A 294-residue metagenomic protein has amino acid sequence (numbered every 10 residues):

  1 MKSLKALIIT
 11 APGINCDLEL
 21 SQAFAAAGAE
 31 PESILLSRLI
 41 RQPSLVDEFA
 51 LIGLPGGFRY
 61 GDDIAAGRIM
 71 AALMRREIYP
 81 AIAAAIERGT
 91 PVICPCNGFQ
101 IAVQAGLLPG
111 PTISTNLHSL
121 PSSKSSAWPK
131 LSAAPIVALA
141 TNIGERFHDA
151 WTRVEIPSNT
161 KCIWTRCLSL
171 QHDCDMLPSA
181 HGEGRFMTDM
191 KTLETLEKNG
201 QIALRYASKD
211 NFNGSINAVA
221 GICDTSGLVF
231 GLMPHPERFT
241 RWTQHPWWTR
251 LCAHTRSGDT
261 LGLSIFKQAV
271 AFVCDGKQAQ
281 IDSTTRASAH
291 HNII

Functional and structural regions predicted by a protein language model:
M1-P109, L120-L131, I143-H148, I216 (+1 more regions): N-terminal beta1-alpha1 cap of cysteine-dependent amidohydrolase-like domains
L4, H172-C174, D224-V229: Beta-strand-turn-beta hairpins that frame and shape the catalytic cleft of phosphate-ester-processing enzymes
P31-S33, V92, L177, I202-A203 (+1 more regions): Conserved beta-strand scaffold positions in the cores of enzyme catalytic domains, especially in NTP/NDP-utilizing
R88-G89, K198-N199, T225: Structured helix-beta-strand junction loops
L107-A218: Pocket-forming structural segment of enzyme catalytic cores
H181, V219-C252: A glycine-centered loop/beta-turn motif at secondary-structure junctions
I202-S226, I281-I294: NAD(P)-dependent dehydrogenase/reductase Rossmann-like domain
